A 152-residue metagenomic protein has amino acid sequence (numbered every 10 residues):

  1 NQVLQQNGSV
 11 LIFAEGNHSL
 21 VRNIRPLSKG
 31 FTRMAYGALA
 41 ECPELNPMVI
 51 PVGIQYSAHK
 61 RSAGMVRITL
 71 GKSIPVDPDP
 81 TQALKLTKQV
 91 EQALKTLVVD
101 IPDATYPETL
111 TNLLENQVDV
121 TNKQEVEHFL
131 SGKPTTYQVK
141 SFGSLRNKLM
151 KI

Functional and structural regions predicted by a protein language model:
N1-I152: Non-catalytic C-terminal accessory region of glycerolipid acyltransferases and related lyso-lipid remodeling enzymes
